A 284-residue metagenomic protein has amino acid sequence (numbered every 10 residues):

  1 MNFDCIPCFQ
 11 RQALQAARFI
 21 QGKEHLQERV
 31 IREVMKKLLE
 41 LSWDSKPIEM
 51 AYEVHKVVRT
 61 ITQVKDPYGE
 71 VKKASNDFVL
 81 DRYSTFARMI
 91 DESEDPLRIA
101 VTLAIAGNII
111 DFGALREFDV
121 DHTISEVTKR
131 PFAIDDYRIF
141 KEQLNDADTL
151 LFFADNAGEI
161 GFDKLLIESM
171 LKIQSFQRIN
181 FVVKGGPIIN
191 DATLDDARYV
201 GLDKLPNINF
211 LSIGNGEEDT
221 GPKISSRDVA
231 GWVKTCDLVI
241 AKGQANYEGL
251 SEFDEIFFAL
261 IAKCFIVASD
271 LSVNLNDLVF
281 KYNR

Functional and structural regions predicted by a protein language model:
M1-A147: Electropositive, gly/pro-rich neighborhoods at or near active sites that engage anionic ligands
N2, A133, F152, E159-I160: Alpha-helix N-cap/loop-to-helix initiation residues
D148-T149, Q177-F181, E255: Residues at the starts of beta-strands that form the adenosine-phosphate
T149-L151, L238: Structural motif
D155-K164, G186-I188, Q244-E248: Gly/Ser/Thr-rich loops at beta-strand to alpha-helix junctions that form or flank small-molecule/cofactor-binding
A157-N180: Histidine-anchored nucleotide/phosphate-binding helix
D163-K164, L194, F253: Conserved strand-to-helix beginnings and helix N-cap segments that scaffold or border functional pockets
V183-G185, A197-R284: C-terminal functional extensions of proteins
